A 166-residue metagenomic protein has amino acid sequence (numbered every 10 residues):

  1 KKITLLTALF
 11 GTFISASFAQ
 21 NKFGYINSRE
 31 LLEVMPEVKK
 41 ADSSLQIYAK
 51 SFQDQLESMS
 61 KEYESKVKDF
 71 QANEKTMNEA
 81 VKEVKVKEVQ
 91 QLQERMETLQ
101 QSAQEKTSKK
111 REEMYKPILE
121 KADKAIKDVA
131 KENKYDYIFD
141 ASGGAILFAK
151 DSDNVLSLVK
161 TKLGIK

Functional and structural regions predicted by a protein language model:
K1-F23: Bacterial Sec-dependent N-terminal signal peptides
Q20-K166: Amphipathic, charged alpha-helical segments and their helix-to-coil junctions in extracytoplasmic/peripheral assemblies
